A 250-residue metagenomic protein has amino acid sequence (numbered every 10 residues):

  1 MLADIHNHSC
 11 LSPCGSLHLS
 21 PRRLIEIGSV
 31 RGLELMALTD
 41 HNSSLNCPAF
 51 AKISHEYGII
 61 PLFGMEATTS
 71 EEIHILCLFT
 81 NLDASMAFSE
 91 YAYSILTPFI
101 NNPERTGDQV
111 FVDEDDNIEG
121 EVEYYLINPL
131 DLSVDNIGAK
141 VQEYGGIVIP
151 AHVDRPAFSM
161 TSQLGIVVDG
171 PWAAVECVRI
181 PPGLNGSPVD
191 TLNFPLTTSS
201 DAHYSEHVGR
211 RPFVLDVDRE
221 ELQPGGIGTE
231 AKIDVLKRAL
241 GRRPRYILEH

Functional and structural regions predicted by a protein language model:
M1-E71, Q163-G170, G183-L184: An N-terminally biased module of ancient metal coordination in phosphate/nucleic-acid-related enzymes
G15-S16, C47-P48, E72-C77, F158-I166 (+1 more regions): Histidine/acidic-residue-rich catalytic or RNA/ligand-binding cores of hydrolases and nuclease-related proteins
D40, H152, R179, S200: Short secondary-structure boundary segments
N42-S44, D154-A157, Y204: Gly/Ser/Thr-rich loops at beta-strand to alpha-helix junctions that form or flank small-molecule/cofactor-binding
I53-V175, P181, Q223, I227 (+2 more regions): Extended substrate/RNA-proximal surfaces in nucleic-acid metabolism proteins
I147, D169-A174, T191-T197, F213-V214: Glycine-enriched alpha-helix->loop->beta-strand junction motifs that scaffold or abut catalytic
V178-G186, V208: Acidic/histidine-rich catalytic cores of soluble enzymes
P195-R210: Short acidic/histidine-rich active-site segments
